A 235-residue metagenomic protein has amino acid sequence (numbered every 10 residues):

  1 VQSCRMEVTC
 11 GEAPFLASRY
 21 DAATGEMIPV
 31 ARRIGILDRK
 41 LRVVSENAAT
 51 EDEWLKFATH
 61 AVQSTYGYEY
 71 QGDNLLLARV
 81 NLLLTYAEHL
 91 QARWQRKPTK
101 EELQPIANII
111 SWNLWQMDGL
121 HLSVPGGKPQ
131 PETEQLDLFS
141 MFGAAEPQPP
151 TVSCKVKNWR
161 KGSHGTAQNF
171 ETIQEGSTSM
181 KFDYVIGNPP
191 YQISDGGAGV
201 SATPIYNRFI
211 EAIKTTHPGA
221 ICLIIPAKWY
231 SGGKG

Functional and structural regions predicted by a protein language model:
V1-G235: SAM-dependent methyltransferase catalytic region
